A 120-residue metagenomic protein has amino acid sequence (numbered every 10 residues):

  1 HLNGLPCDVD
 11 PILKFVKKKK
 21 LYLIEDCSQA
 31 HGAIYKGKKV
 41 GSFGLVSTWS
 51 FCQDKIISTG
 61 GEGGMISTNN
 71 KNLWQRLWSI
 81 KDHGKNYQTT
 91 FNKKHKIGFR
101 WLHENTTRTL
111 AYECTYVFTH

Functional and structural regions predicted by a protein language model:
L2-N3, D54: A short, acidic beta-alpha loop adjacent to the nucleotide-sugar donor pocket found in many GT-B and some GT-A
N3-G37, N70-N72: Catalytic PLP-binding core of fold-type I/II PLP enzymes
A30-K36, F43-H120: Active-site region of PLP-dependent enzymes
